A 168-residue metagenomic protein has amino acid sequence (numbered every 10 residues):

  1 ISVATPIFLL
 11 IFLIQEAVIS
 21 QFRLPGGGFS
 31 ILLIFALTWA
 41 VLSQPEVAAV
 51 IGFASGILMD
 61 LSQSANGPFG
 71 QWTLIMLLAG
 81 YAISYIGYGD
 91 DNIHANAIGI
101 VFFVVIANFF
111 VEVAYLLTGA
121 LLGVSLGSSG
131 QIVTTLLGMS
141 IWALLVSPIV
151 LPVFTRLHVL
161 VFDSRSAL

Functional and structural regions predicted by a protein language model:
I1-L168: Terminal, non-globular segments
